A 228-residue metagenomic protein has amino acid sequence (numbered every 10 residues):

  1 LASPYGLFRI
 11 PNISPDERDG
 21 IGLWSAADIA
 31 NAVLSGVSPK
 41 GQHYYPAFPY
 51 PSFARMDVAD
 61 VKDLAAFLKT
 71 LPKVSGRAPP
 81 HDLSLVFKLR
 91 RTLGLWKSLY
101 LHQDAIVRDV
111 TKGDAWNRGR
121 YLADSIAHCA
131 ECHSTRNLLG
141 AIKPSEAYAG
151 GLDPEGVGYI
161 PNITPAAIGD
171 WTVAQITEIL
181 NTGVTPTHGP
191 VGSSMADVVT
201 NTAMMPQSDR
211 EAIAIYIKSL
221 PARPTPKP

Functional and structural regions predicted by a protein language model:
L1-L7, G36-H43, L71-V74, D124-G156 (+2 more regions): Periplasmic/extracellular electron-transfer cofactor-ligation site, primarily the c-type cytochrome heme-c attachment
L1-N31, P51-D60, A147-T187, D197-E211: Electron-transfer interface patches adjacent to heme c in soluble/periplasmic c-type cytochromes and di-/multiheme
I29, L64, G119-L122, I126-R136 (+3 more regions): The canonical Cys-X-X-Cys-His
L34, K62-K69, R120: A broadly conserved amphipathic alpha-helix scaffold signal in soluble, globular proteins
Y44-Y50, S194-M195: Short, conserved phosphate-binding/catalytic loop or strand-edge motifs used in phosphoryl-/nucleotidyl-transfer
G76-G94: Extended, well-folded interaction surfaces typified by the phenylalanyl-tRNA synthetase beta subunit core
G94-D124, P228: Electrostatic cytochrome c docking/interface patches
